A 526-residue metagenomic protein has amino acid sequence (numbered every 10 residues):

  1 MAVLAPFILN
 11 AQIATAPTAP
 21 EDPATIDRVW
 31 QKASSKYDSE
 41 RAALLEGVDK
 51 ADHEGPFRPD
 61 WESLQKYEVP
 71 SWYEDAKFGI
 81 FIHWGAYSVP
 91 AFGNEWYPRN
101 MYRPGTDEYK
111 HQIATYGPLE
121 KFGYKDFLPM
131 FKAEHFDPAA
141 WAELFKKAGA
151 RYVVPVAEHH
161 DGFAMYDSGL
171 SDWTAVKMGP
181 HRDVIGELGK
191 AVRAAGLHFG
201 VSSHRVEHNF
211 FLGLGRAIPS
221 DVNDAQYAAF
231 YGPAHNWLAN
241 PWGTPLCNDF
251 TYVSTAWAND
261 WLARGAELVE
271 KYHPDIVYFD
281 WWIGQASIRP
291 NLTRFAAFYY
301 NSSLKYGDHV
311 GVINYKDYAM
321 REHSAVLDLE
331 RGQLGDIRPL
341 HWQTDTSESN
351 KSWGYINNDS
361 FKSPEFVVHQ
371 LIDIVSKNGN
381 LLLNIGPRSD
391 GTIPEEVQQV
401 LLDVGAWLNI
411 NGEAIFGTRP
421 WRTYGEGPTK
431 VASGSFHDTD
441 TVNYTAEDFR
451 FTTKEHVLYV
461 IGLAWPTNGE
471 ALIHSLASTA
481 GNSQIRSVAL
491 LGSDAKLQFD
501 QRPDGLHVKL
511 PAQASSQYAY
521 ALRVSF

Functional and structural regions predicted by a protein language model:
M1-N10: Bacterial N-terminal signal peptides
Q12-F526: Mature catalytic domains of secreted/periplasmic carbohydrate-active enzymes
